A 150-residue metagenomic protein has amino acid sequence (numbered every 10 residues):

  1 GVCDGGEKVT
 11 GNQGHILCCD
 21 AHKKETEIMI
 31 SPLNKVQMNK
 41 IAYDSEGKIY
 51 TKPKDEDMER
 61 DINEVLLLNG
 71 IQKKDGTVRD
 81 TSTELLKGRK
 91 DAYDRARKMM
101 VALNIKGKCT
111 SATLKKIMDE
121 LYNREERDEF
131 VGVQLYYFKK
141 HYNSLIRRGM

Functional and structural regions predicted by a protein language model:
G1-K8: Short beta-strand-alpha-helix junction that forms the catalytic/metal-binding core of metal-dependent nuclease domains
C3, C18-C19, C109: Generic recognition of cysteine residues
N12-E59, N63, L68-I71: Long, low-complexity, intrinsically disordered segments enriched in glycines and aromatic residues
E59-M150: C-terminal, charged low-complexity interaction regions
